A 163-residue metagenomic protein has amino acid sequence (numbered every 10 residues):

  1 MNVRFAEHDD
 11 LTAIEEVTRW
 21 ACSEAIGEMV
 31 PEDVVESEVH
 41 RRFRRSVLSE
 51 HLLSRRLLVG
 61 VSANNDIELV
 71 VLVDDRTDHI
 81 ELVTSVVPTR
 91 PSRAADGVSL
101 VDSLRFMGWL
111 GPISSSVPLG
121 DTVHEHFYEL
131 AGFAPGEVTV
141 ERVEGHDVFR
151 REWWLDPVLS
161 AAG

Functional and structural regions predicted by a protein language model:
M1-T12, W153-G163: Conserved N-terminal entry element of GNAT/NAT acetyltransferase domains
F5-H8, R19-S92, V98-M107, E141 (+1 more regions): Acetyl-CoA-dependent GNAT
D9, A13, I67, T122-V123: Short alpha-helical
I14, T18: Hydrophobic pocket/interface hotspot
D78, L110-I113, A134: Short acidic/polar active-site loop segments enriched in Thr and Asp
R105, Y128-T139: Conserved acetyl-CoA-binding loop of GNAT-fold acetyltransferases
S114-H126, R142-G145: Conserved beta-strand-loop-alpha-helix junction that forms the acyl-donor binding cleft
L130, V140-G163: Terminal substrate-recognition subdomain of acyl/acetyltransferases
